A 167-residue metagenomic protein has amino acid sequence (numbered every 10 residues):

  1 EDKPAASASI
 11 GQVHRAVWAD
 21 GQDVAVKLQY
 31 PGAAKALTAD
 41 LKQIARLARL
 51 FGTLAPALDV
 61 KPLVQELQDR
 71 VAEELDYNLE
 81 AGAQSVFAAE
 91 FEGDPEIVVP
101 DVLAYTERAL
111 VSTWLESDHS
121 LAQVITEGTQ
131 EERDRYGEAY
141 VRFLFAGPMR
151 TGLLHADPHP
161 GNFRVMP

Functional and structural regions predicted by a protein language model:
E1-L121, R150-T151, H155: Conserved ATP-binding subdomain of kinase catalytic cores across diverse folds
V26, R164-P167: Basic, amphipathic juxtamembrane/active-site segments that coordinate anionic phosphate or diphosphate groups
S120-Q130: AlphaC helix of the protein kinase catalytic domain
Q130-V165: Conserved kinase catalytic-core segment
